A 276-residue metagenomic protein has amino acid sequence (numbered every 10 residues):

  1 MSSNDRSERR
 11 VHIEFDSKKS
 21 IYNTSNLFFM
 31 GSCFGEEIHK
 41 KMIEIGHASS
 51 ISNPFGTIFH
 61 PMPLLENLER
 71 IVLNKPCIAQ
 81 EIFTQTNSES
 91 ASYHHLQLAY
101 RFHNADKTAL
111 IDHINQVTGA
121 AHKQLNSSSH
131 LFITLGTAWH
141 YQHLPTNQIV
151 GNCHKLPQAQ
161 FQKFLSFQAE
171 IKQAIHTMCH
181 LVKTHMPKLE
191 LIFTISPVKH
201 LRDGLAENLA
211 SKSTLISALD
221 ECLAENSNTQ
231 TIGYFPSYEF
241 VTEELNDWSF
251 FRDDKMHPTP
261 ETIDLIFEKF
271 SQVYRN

Functional and structural regions predicted by a protein language model:
M1-N276: Extracellular glycan-modifying ectodomains
